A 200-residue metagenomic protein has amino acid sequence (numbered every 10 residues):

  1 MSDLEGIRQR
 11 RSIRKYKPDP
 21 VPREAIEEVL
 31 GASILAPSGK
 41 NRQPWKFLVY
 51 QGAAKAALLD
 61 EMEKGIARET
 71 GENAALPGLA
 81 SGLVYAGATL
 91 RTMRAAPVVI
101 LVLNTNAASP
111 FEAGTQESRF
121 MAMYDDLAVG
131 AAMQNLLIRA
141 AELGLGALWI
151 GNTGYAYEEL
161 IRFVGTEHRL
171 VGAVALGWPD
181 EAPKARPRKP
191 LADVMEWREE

Functional and structural regions predicted by a protein language model:
M1-G31: Short acidic N-proximal helix/loop "leader" segments that mark the beginning of a domain or an inter-domain linker
E5-I13, L170-E200: C-terminal helix-cap and adjacent tail motif
E28-V29, S33, I100, N106 (+2 more regions): Small-aliphatic-rich amphipathic alpha-helix that forms the alpha element of a beta-alpha
G31-A32, L83-A88, E181: Glycine-rich, charged/polar anion/phosphate-binding loops that engage phosphate groups from diverse ligands
I34-N41, A175: Glycine-rich phosphate/pyrophosphate-binding beta-alpha loops
G39-R42, T92-R94, E142, F163-T166 (+1 more regions): Solvent-exposed alpha-helices and their adjacent loops that cap or buttress functional pockets in soluble metabolic
L48-A128: Glycine/small-residue-rich phosphate/adenosyl-binding loop
I66, L101, E159-G177: Short, conserved aromatic-histidine micro-motifs
